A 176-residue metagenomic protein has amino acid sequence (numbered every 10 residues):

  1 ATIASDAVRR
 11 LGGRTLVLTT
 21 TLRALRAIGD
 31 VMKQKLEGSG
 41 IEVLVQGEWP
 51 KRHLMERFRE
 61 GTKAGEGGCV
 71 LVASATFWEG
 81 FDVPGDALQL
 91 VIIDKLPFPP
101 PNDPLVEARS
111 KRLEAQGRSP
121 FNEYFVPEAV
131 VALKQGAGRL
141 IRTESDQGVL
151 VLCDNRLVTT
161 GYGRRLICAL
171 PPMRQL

Functional and structural regions predicted by a protein language model:
A1-L176: ASCE RecA-like P-loop NTPase motor cores that couple ATP hydrolysis to mechanical translocation on nucleic acids
